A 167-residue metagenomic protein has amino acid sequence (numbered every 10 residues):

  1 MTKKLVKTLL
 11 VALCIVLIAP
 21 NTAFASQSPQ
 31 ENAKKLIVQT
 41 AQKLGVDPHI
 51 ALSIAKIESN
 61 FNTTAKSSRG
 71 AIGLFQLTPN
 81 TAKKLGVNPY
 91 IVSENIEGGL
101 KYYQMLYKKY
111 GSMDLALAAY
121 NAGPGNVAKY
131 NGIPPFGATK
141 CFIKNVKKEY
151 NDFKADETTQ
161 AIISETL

Functional and structural regions predicted by a protein language model:
M1-L10: Bacterial N-terminal signal peptides that target proteins for export
I15-F24: C-terminal segment of classical bacterial N-terminal signal peptides
S26-L167: Catalytic glycan-binding domains that act on GlcNAc-containing polysaccharides
